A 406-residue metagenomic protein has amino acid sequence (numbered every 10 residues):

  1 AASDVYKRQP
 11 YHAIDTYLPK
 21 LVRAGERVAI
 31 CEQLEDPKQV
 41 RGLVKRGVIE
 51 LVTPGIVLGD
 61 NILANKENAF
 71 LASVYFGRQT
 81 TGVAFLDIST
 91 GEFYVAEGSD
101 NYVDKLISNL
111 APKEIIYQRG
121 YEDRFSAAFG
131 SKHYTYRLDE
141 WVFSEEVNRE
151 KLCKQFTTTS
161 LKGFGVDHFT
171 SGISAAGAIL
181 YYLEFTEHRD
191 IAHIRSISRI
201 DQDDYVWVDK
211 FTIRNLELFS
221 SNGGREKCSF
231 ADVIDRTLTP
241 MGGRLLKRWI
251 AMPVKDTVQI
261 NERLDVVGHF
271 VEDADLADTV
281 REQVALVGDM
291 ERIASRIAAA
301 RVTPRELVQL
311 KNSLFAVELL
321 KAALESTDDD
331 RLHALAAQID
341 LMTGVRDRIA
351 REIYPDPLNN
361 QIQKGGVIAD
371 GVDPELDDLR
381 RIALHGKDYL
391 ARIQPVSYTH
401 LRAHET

Functional and structural regions predicted by a protein language model:
A1-H269, D278, E282-A285, D289-A298 (+1 more regions): Charged catalytic and DNA/RNA-contacting regions of genome-maintenance and nucleic-acid-processing enzymes
A2, Y6-Q9, V396, H400-T406: Residue-level detector of conserved catalytic or cofactor/ligand-binding positions in enzyme active sites
D273-A274: Short intracellular "coupling" helices and adjacent cytoplasmic loop segments at the cytosolic face of multi-pass
